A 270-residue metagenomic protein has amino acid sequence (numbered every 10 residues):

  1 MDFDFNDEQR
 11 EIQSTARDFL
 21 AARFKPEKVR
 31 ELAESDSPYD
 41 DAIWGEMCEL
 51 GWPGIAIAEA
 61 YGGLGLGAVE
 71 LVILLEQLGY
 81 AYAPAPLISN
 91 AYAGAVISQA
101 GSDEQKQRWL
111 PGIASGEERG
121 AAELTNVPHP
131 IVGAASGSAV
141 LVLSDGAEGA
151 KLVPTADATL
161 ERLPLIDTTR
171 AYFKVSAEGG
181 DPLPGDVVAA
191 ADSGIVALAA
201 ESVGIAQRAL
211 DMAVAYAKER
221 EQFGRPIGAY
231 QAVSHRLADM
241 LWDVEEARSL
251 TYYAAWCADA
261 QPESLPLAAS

Functional and structural regions predicted by a protein language model:
M1-A81, A100, Q105, G112-E117 (+1 more regions): Alpha-helical interface subdomain recognition
A83-P86, A95, D103-A215, R225: FAD-binding core of flavoproteins
A91-Y92: Short, conserved phosphate-binding/catalytic loop or strand-edge motifs used in phosphoryl-/nucleotidyl-transfer
